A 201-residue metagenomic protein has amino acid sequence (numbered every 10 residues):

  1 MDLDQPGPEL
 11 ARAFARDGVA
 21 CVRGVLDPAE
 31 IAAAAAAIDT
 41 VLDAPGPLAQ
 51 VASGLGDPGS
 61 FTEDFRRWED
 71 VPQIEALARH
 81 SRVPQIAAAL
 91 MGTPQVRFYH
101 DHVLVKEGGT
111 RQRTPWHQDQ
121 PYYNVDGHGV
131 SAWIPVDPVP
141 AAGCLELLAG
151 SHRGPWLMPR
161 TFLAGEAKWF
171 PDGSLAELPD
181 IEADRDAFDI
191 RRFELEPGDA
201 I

Functional and structural regions predicted by a protein language model:
M1-D17, R23-W116, Y122-Y123: Non-heme Fe(II)-dependent double-stranded beta-helix
G18-V19, G198: Catalytic palm active-site di-aspartate
V83, T93, G108-R111, D137-A141 (+2 more regions): Short, charged/polar surface micro-motifs in flexible loops or helix N-caps
D101, V130, G143: Change "...and in nucleic-acid phosphodiester-cleaving endonucleases..." to "...and in nucleic-acid processing enzymes
V105, I134-P135, L147: Hydrophobic side chains in beta-strands
W116-D119, A187-D189: Glycine-rich, charged/polar anion/phosphate-binding loops that engage phosphate groups from diverse ligands
H117, N124-P140, E194-P197: Short, conserved beta-strand element in jelly-roll/cupin
A141-I201: Double-stranded beta-helix
